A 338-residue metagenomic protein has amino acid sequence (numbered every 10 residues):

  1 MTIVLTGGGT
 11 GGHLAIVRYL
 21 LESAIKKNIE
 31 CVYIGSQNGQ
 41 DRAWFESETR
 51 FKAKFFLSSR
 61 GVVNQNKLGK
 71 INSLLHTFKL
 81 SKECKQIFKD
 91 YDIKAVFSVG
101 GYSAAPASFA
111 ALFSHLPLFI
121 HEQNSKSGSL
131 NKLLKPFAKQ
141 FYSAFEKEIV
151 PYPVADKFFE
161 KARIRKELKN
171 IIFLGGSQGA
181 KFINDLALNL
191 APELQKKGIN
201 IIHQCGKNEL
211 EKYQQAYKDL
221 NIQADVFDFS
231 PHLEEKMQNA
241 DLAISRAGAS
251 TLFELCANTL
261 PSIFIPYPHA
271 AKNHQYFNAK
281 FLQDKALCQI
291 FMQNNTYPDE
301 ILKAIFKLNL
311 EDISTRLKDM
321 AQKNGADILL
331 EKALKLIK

Functional and structural regions predicted by a protein language model:
T2, I29-E30, F51-A53, L112-K161: Active-site-proximal region of nucleotide-activated glycan assembly enzymes, centered on histidine/acidic-rich loops
L5-G8, K27-L75, E209, M292-N294: Conserved nucleotide-sugar phosphate-binding/catalytic loop shared by glycosyltransferases and other
H13-A24: Short amphipathic alpha-helix
G39-T49, D156, R163-L242, Y276-A279 (+2 more regions): Donor-nucleotide binding loops and adjacent catalytic segments primarily of GT-B fold Leloir glycosyltransferases
N66-A95: An amphipathic, basic-hydrophobic alpha-helix
I93-A95, Q238-L252, L260: Acidic donor-binding loop of glycosyltransferase active sites
K307, Q322-K338: C-terminal alpha-helical cap of glycosyltransferases
E311-K323: A short, well-ordered alpha-helix in the C-terminal region of glycosyltransferases
